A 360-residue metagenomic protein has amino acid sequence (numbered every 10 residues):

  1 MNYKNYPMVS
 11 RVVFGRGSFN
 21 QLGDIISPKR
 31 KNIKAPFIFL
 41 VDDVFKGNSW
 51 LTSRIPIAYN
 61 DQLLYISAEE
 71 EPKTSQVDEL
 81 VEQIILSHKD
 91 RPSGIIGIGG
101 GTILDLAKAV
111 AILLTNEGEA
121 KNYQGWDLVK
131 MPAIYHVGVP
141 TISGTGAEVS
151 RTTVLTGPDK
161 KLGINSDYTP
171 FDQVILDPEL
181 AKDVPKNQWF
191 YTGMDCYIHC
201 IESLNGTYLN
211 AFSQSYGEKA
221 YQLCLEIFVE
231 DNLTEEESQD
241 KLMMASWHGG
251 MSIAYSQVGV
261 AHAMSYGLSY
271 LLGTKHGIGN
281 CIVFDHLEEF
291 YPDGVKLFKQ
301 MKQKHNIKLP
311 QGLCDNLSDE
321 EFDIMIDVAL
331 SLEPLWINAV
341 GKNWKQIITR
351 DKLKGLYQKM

Functional and structural regions predicted by a protein language model:
M1-G94: ATP/NTP phosphate-donor binding region
P7, K299-M360: C-terminal charged capping/lid subdomain of soluble metabolic enzymes
S75-I85, K89-E179: Glycine/threonine-rich beta-strand-loop-alpha-helix active-site module that forms ligand/phosphate-binding
G144, G250-K275, N280: Glycine-rich phosphate/pyrophosphate-binding beta-alpha loops
T152-Y255: Carboxylate- and glycine-rich phosphate/diphosphate-binding segment that chelates Mg2+/Mn2+
Y197-I201, L242-G250, M264, F284 (+2 more regions): Short alpha-helical scaffolding segments that buttress acidic/His motifs in well-ordered protein cores
Y266-H305, L313: Catalytic phosphate/nucleotide-handling subdomain of diverse soluble enzymes
